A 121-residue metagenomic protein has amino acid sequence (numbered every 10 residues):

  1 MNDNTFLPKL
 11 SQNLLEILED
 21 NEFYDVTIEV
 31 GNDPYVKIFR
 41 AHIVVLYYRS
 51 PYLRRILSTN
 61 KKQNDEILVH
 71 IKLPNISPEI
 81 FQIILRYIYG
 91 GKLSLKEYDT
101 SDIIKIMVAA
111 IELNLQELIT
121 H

Functional and structural regions predicted by a protein language model:
M1-Y47, N75-I103, A109: N-terminal BTB/POZ boundary and linker segment
K37-I38, N60-P74, M107: Short, conserved non-catalytic motifs in the polymerase core
P51-L68, G91: Cytochrome P450 catalytic domain signature, combining two hallmark sequence patches
Y52-L53, R86, H121: Short coil/turn segments at secondary-structure boundaries
